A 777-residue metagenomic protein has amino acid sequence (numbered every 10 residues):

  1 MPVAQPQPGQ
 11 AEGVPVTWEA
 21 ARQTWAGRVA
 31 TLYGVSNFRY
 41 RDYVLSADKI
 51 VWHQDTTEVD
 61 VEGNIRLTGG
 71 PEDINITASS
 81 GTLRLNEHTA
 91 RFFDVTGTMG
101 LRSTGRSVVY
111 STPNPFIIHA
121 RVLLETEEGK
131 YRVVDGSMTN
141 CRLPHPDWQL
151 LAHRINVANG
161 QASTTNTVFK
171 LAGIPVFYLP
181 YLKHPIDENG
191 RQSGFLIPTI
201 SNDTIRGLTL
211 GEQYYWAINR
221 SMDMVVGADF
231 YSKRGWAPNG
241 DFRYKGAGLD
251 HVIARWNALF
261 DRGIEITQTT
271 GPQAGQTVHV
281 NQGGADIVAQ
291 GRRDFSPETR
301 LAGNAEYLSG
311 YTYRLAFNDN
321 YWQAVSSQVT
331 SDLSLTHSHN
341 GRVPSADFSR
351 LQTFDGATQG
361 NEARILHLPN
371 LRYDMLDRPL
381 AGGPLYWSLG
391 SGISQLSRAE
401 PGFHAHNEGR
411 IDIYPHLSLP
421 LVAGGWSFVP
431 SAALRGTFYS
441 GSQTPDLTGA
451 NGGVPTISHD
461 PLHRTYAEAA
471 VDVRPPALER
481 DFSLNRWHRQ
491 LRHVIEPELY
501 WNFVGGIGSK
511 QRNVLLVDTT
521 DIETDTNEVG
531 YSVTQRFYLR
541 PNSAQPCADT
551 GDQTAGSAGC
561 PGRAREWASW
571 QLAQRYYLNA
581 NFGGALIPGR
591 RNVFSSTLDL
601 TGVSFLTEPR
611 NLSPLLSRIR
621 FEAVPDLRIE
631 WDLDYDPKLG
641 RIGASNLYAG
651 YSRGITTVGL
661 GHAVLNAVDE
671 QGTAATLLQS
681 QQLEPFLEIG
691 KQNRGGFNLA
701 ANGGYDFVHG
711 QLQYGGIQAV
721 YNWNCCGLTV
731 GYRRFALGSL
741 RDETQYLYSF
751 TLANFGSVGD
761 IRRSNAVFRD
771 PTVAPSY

Functional and structural regions predicted by a protein language model:
P2-G13, T17-A20, Y33-K49, E62-S80 (+3 more regions): Interaction modules related to DNA damage response and DNA replication/repair
Q5-V14, A26-T31, D203-T209, Y215 (+1 more regions): Gly/Ser-centered flexible loop/linker motifs
V51-D55, V59: A low-complexity, Ser/Thr/Gly/Pro-enriched, surface-exposed linker/loop concept that marks segments flanking
D73-T139, L143-N159, S163-Y777: Outer-membrane beta-barrel proteins and related beta-barrel translocases across Gram-negative bacteria
